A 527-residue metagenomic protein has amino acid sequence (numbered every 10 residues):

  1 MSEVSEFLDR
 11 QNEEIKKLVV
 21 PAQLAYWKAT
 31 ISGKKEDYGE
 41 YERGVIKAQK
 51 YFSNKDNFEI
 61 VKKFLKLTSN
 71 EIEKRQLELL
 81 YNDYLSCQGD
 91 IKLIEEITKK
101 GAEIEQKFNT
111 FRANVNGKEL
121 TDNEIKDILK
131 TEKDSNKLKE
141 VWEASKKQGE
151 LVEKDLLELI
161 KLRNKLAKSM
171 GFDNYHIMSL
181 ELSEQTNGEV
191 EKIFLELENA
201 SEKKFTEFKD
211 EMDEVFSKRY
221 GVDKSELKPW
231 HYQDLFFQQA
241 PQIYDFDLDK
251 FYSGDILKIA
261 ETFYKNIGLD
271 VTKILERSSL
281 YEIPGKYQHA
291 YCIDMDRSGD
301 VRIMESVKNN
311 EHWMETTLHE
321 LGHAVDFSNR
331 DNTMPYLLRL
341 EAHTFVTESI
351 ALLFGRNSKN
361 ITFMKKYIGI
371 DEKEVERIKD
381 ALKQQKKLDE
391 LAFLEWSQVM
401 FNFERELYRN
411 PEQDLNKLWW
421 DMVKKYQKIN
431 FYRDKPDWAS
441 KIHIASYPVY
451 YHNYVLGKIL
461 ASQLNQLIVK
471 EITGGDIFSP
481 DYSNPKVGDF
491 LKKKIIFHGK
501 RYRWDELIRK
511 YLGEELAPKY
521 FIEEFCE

Functional and structural regions predicted by a protein language model:
M1-L151, S446-V449: N-terminal helix-rich structural modules
V4, T30, K34-D37, I177 (+9 more regions): C-terminal, non-catalytic "cap/extension" segments appended to globular domains
Q11-I15, Y41-F52, I97-F108, V141-V152 (+7 more regions): Short amphipathic alpha-helical coiled-coil/interface segments
D37-V45, Y51-F58, L180, E184 (+6 more regions): Extended, well-ordered alpha-helical scaffold/bundle regions in very large, multi-domain proteins
N116-D127, T131, L157-M304, E372-K383 (+1 more regions): Active-site-proximal, well-structured secondary-structure segments within enzyme catalytic domains
V141-Q148, L180, N187-E191, Q238-L248 (+5 more regions): Glycine- and acidic
F194-K203, R330, E341-R377, I468-V469: Post-HExxH zinc-binding segment in Zn-dependent metallohydrolases
N309-S328, E348-L352: Active-site recognition of the HExxH zinc-binding catalytic motif
